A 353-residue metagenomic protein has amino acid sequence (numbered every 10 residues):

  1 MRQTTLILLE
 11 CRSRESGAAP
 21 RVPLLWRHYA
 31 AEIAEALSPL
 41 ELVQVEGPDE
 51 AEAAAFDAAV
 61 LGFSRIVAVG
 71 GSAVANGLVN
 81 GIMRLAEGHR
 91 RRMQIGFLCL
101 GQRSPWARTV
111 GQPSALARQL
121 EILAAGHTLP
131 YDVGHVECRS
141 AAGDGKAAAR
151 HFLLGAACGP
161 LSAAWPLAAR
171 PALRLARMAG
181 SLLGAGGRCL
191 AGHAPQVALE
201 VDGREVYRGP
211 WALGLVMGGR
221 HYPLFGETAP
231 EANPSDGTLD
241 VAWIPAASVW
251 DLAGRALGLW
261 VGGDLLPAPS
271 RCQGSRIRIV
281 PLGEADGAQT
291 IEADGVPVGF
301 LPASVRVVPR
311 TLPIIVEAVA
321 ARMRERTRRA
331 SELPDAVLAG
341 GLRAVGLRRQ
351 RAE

Functional and structural regions predicted by a protein language model:
M1-V69, N76, N80, A321 (+1 more regions): ATP/NTP phosphate-donor binding region
L8-C11, G70, C99, P245 (+1 more regions): Short beta-strand/turn micro-motifs composed of small residues that flank or help shape donor/cofactor-binding pockets
A19-R21, V79-I82, R108-V110, E227-T228: Short amphipathic alpha-helical segments
R27, V45, M83-A212: Catalytic core of DAGKc-family lipid kinases
A157, L161, L215-P230, P297: Glycine-rich phosphate/pyrophosphate-binding beta-alpha loops
L161-A164, Y207-G209, H221-F225, V249-A253: Short acidic/glycine-rich loop or secondary-structure boundary segments that cap or lie
A172-G180, Y222-P223, A229-D251: Gly/Ser/Thr-rich active-site loops/lids in small-molecule metabolic enzymes that frequently grip phosphoryl groups
V201-R208, N233-D236, W243-E353: ATP/nucleoside-binding phosphotransfer catalytic cores, i.e., glycine-rich phosphate-binding loops
